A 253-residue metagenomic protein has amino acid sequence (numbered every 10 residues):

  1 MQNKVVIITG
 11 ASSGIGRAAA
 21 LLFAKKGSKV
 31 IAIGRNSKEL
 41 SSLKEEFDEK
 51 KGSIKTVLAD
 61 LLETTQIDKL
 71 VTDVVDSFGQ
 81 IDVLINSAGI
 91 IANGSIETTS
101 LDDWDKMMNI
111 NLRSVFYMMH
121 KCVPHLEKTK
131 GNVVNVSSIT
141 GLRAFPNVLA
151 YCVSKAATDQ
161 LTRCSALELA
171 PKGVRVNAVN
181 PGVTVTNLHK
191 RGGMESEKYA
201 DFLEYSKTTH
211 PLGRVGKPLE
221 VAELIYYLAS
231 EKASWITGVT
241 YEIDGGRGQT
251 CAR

Functional and structural regions predicted by a protein language model:
S12-S13: Conserved glycine-rich cofactor-binding loop
I85, A170, R175, I236-G238: Short, small/polar-rich loop/turn modules that mediate ligand/substrate recognition or access, typified
S95-I96, D103-K106, S206: Substrate-binding pocket helix/loop in short-chain dehydrogenase/reductase
M119, S154, T162: Active-site helix of classical SDR
P124, L167-P171, S234: Alpha-helical segment proximal to the catalytic Tyr-Lys
S138: Residue(s) in the substrate-gating loop at a strand-loop-helix junction that position the organic substrate next
R143, Y226, T237-R253: Short C-terminal tail/terminal secondary-structure segment of NAD(P)H-dependent dehydrogenase/reductase domains
